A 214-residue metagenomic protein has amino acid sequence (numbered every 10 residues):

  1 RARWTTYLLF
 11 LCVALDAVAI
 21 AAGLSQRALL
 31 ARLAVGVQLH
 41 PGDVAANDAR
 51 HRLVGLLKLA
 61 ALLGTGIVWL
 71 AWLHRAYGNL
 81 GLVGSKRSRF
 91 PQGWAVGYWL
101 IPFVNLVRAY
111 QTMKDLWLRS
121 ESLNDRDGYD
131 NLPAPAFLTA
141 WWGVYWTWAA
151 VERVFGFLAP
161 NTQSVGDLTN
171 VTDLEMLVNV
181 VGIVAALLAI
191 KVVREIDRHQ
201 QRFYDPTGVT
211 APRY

Functional and structural regions predicted by a protein language model:
R1-D48, T65-Y98, V104-V151, F155-V171 (+1 more regions): Membrane-interface extramembranous regions at the lipid-water interface
L53-I67, G97-F103, M176-V184: Hydrophobic alpha-helical transmembrane segments of multi-pass membrane proteins
